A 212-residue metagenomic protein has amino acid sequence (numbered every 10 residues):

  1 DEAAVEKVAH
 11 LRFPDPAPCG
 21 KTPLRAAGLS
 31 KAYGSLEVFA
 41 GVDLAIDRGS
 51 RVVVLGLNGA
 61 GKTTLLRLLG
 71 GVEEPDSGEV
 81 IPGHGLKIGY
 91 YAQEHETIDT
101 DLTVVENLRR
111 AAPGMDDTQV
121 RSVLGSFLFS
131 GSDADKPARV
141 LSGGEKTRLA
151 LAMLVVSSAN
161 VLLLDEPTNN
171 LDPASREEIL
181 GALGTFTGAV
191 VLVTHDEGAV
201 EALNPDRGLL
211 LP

Functional and structural regions predicted by a protein language model:
D1-R25: ABC-family P-loop ATPase nucleotide-binding domain
P16-P212: ABC ATP-binding cassette signature C-motif
